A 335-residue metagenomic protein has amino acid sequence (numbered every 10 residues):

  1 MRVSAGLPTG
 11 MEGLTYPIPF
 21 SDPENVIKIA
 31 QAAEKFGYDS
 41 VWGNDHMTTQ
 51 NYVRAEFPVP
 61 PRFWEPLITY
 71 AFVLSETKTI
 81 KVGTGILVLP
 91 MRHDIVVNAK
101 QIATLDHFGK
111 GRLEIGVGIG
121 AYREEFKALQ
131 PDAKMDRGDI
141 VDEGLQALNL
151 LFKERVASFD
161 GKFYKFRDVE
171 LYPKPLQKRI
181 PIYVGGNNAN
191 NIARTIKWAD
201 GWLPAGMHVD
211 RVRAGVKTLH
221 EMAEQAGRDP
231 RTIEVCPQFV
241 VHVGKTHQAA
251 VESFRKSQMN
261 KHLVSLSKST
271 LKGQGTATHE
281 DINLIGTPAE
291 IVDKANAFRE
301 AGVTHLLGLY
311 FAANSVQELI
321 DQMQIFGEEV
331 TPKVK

Functional and structural regions predicted by a protein language model:
M1-E76, K178-I180: N-terminal beta1-alpha1-beta2 module of alpha/beta enzyme domains
R2-S21, L89-S158, G206-R213, K217 (+1 more regions): Flexible, glycine-rich active-site loops centered on histidine and acidic residues that chelate a metal or position
V3-L7, V41-G43, V82-G85, L113-V117 (+4 more regions): Hydrophobic faces of well-ordered beta-strands that scaffold small-molecule active sites in alpha/beta enzyme cores
L7, E34-K35, Q130, M135-L171 (+4 more regions): An alpha-helical appendage that flanks or caps ligand/catalytic pockets
T9-E24, I86-V96, Q177-N187, H242-G244 (+1 more regions): Active-site mouth loops of central-metabolism enzymes
A33, G37, D45, V73 (+11 more regions): Conserved, mostly hydrophobic/aromatic
S40-E65, V88-L89, A121, E125 (+2 more regions): Glycine-rich, proline-tolerant flexible connector loops at the mouths of alpha/beta enzymes
E56-V82, I140-A147, L151, Q322-K335: Alpha-helix-loop-beta-strand connector modules within alpha/beta enzyme cores
